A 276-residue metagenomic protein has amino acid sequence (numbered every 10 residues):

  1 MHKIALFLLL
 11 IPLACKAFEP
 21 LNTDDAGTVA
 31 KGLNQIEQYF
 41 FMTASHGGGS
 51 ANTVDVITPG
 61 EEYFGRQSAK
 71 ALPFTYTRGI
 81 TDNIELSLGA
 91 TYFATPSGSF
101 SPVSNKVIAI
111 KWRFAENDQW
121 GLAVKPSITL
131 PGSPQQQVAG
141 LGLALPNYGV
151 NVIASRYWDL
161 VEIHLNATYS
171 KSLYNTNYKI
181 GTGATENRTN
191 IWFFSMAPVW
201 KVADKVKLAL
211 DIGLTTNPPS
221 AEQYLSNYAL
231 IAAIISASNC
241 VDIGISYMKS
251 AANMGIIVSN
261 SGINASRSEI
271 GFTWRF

Functional and structural regions predicted by a protein language model:
M1-L10: Sec-dependent signal peptide recognition, specifically the positively charged N-region followed immediately by
P12-A14: N-terminal signal peptide c-region/cleavage motif recognized by signal peptidases
A17-F276: Transmembrane beta-barrel domains of Gram-negative outer membranes and organellar outer membranes
